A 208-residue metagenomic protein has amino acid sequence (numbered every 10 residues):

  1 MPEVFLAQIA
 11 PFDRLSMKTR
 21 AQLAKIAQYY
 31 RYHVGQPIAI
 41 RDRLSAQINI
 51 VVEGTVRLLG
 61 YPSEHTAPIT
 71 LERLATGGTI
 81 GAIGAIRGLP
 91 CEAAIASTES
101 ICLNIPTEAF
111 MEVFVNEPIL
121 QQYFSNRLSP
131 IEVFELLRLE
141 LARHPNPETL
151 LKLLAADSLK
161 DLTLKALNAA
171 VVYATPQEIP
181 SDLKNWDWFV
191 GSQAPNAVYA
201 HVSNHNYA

Functional and structural regions predicted by a protein language model:
M1-A208: Cytosolic regulatory regions built on CNB/CRP/Popeye-like sensor folds
